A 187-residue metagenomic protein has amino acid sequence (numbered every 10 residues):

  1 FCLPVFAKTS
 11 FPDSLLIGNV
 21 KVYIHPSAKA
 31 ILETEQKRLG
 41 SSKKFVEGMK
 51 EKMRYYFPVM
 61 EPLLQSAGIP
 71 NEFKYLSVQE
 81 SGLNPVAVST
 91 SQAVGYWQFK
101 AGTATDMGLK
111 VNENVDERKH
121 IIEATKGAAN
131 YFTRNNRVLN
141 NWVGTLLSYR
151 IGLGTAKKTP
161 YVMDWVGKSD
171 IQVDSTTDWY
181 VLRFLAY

Functional and structural regions predicted by a protein language model:
C2-G68: An acidic, Gly/Ser/Thr/Pro-rich helix-cap/linker signature
L39, K43-K50, M60-L63, N84-A93 (+3 more regions): Second-shell loop/turn segments in exported
E51, P58, P62, K74 (+3 more regions): Solvent-exposed, polar/charged alpha-helical surfaces in well-ordered, non-transmembrane soluble domains, broadly
I69-V86, T145-R150: Short, functionally critical alpha-helical segments immediately adjacent to catalytic or ligand/cofactor-binding
T90-S91, T159-M163: Outer-membrane beta-barrel translocator domains and adjoining extracellular loop/strand segments of Gram-negative
S91-E113, T125-A128, F132, A156: Substrate-binding/active-site groove segments that recognize and process beta-1,4-linked N-acetyl-hexosamine
F132-Y161: Catalytic and binding regions of secreted/periplasmic enzymes and modules that target cell-wall glycans
S175-Y187: Catalytic cores of secreted or luminal carbohydrate-active enzymes
